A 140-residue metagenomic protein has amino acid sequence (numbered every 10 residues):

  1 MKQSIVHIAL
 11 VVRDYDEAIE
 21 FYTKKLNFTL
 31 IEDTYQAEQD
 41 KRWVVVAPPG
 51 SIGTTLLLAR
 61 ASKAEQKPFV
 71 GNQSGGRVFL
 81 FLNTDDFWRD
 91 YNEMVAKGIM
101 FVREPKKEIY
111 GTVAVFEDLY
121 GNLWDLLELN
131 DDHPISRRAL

Functional and structural regions predicted by a protein language model:
M1, L10, T34, R42-V45 (+2 more regions): Vicinal oxygen chelate
K2, A9-T54: Core segments of cupin and vicinal oxygen chelate
I5-H7, G75-F79: Eukaryotic phosphotyrosine signaling hubs
Y15, D85-W88: Helix N-cap motif at beta-to-alpha junctions
A37-D40, I52, A64-E65, N130-H133: Flexible, glycine-rich phosphate/dinucleotide-binding loops and adjacent beta-alpha linkers at cofactor/substrate
P48, R60, E128: Pocket-edge structural micro-motifs
P49-T54, S62-E65, F87-W88: Short, charged/polar surface micro-motifs in flexible loops or helix N-caps
R60-K63, K67-G76: Helix-adjacent hinge/juxtasegments
